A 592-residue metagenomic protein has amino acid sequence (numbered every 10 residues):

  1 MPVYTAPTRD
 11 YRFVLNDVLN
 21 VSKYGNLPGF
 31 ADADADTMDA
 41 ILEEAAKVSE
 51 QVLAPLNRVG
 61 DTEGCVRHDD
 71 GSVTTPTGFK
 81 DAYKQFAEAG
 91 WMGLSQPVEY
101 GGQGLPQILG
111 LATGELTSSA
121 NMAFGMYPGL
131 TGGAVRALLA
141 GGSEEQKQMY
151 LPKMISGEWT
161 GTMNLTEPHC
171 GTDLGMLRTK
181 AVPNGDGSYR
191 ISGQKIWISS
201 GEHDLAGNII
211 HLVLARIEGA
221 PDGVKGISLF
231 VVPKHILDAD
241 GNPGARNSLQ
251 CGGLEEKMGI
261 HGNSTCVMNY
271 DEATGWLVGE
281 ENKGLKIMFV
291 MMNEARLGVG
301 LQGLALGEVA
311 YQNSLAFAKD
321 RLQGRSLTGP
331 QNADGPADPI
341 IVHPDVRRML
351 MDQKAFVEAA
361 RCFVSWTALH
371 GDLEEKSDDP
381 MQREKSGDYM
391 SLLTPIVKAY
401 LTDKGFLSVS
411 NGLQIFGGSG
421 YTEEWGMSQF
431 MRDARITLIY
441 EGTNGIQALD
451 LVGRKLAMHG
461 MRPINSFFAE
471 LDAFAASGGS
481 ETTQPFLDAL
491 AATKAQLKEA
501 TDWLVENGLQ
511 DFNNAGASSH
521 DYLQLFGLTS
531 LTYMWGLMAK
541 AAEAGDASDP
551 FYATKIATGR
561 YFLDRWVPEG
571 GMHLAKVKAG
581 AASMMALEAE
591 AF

Functional and structural regions predicted by a protein language model:
M1-G125, M149, D372, A582-F592: Amphipathic, small/basic residue-rich leader segments at the start of a protein or domain
P2-T5, G90, P183, R190 (+5 more regions): Alpha-helix capping/hinge segments and adjacent helical runs
Y100, A112, M458, F474-F592: C-terminal amphipathic alpha-helical interaction region
L130-T131, G142-N184, A368-G387, G405-V409 (+2 more regions): Internal maturation/activation junctions in enzymes
G132-A134, S143-Q146, E441-T443, L451-A495: A structural-propensity feature for long, helix-poor, extended segments
S188, S192-R246: A short core secondary-structure module
W197, I236-K257, S264-A295, L315-I341 (+1 more regions): A glycine-rich, basic-preceded beta-loop-alpha segment at the flavin cofactor/substrate interface of flavin-utilizing
E358-V397, T501-A517, M538-A553: C-terminal helix-coil-helix/basic helical segment that borders enzyme active sites and/or dimer interfaces and provides
